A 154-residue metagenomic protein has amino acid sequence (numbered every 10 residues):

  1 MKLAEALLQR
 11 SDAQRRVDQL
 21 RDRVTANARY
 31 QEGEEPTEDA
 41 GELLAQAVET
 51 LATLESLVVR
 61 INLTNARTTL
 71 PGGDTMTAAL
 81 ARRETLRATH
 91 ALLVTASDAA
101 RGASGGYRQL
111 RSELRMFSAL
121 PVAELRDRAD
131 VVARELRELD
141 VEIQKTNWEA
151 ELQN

Functional and structural regions predicted by a protein language model:
M1-N154: Structural preference for solvent-exposed beta-strand-turn elements and adjacent flexible terminal/loop segments within
